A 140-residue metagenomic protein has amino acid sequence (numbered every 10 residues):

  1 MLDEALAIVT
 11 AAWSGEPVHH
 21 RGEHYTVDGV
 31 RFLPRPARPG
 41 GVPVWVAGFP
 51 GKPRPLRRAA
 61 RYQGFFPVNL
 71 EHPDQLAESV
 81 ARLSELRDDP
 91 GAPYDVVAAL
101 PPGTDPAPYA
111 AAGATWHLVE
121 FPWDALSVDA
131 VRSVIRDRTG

Functional and structural regions predicted by a protein language model:
M1-G140: Active-site-adjacent structural elements that line small-molecule/cofactor binding pockets in enzymes
